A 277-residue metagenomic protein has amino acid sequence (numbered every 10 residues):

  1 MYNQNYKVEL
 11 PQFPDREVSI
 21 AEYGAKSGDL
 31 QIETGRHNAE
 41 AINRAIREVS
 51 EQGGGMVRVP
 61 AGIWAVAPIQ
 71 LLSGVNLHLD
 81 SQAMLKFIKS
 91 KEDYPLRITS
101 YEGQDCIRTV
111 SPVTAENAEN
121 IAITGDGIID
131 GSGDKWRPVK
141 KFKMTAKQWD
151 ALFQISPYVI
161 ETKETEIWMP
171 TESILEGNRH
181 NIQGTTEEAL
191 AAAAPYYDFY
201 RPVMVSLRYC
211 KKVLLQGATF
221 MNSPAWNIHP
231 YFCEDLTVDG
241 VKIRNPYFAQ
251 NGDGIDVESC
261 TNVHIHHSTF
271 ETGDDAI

Functional and structural regions predicted by a protein language model:
M1-I277: Extracellular/periplasmic carbohydrate-active domains that bind, remodel, or depolymerize complex polysaccharides
